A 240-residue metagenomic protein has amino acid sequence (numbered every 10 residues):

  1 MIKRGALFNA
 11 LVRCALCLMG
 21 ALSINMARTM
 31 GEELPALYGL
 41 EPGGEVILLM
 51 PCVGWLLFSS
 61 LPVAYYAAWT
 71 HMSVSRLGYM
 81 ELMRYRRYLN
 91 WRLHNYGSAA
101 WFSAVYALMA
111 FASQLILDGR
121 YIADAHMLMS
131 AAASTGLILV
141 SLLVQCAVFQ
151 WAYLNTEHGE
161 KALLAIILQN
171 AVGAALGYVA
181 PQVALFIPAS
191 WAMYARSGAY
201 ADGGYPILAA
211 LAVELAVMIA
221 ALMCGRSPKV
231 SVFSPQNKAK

Functional and structural regions predicted by a protein language model:
M1-L16: Aromatic- and glycine-rich beta-strand/loop motifs that create alpha-glucan
C14-C17, C52, Y85, C146 (+1 more regions): Generic recognition of cysteine residues
A21-S60, A67-A68, L93-A162, Y200-P206: Secretory targeting signals
I24-L49, E160-K240: Terminal transmembrane helical anchor/hairpin motif
L56-T70, F111, L142-Q150, V183-A195 (+1 more regions): Juxtamembrane/interfacial segments around transmembrane helices
W69-W101: Helix-loop-helix units of permease transmembrane domains in multi-pass membrane transporters, especially ABC
S75-L82, Y153-K161, S227-S234: Cytoplasmic membrane-interface regions of multi-pass membrane proteins
